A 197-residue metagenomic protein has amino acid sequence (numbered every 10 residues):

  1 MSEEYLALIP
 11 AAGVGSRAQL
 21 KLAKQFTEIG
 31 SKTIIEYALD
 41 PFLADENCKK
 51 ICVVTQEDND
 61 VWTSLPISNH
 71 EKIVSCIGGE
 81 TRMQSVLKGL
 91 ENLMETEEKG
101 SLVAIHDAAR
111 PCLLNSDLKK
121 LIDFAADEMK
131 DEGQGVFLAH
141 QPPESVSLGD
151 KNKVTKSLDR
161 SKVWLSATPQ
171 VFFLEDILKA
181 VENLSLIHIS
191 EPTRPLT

Functional and structural regions predicted by a protein language model:
S2-D60: N-terminal glycine-rich phosphate-binding loop and ensuing alpha1 helix
E28, C112, S157, V171: Short aromatic/basic micro-patch
E36-G100: Conserved N-terminal catalytic core of the sugar/cofactor nucleotidyltransferase
R82-G149, A167: Conserved beta-loop-beta/alpha segment of the NTase-like Rossmann-fold superfamily that binds/positions NTPs
L118, V163, I177-L178: A generic structural signal for short hydrophobic patches within well-formed alpha-helices
S145-Q170: Short, flexible, basic/aromatic active-site loop/helix in glycosyltransferases
A167-E182: Conserved nucleotide-sugar donor-binding and metal-coordinating catalytic region shared by glycosyltransferases
I187-T197: Single conserved hydrophobic/aromatic residue that forms the stacking wall/gate of nucleotide- or nucleobase-binding
